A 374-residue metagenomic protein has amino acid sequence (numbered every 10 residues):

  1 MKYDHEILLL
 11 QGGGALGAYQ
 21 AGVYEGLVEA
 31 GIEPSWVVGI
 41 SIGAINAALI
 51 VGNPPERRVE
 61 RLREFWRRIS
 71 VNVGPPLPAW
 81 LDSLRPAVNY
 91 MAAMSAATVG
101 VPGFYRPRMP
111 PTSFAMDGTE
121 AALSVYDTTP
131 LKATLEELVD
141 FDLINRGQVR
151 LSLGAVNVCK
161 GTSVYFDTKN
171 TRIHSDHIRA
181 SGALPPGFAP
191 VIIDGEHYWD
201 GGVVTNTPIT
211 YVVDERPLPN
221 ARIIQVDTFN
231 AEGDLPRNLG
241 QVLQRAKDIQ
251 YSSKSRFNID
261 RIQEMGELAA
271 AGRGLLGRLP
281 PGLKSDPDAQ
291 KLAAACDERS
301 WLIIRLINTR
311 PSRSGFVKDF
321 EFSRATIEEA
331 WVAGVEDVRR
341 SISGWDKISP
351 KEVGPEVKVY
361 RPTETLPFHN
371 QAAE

Functional and structural regions predicted by a protein language model:
K2-L9, G14-V125, T129, L135 (+6 more regions): Patatin-like phospholipase
A15, N230-A231: Solvent-exposed loop/turn segments at secondary-structure junctions within structured extracellular/periplasmic domains
E33-W36, E196, W301: Short active-site oxyanion
V38, G154, R222-V226, L302-L306: Hydrophobic/aromatic beta-strand patches that form the interior of the parallel beta-sheet core in alpha/beta enzyme
T112-L218, Q225, E232, R237-R245 (+1 more regions): Active-site gating loop/helix substructures
A115, A122, Y126, P130 (+2 more regions): C-terminal helical/tail subdomains of lipid-metabolizing enzymes
F229-N230, R237, P355-E356, Y360: Active-site-proximal substrate-binding core of FAD-dependent oxidoreductases
R237-L279: Acidic, Ser/Thr-rich peripheral helices and adjacent loops at domain boundaries
